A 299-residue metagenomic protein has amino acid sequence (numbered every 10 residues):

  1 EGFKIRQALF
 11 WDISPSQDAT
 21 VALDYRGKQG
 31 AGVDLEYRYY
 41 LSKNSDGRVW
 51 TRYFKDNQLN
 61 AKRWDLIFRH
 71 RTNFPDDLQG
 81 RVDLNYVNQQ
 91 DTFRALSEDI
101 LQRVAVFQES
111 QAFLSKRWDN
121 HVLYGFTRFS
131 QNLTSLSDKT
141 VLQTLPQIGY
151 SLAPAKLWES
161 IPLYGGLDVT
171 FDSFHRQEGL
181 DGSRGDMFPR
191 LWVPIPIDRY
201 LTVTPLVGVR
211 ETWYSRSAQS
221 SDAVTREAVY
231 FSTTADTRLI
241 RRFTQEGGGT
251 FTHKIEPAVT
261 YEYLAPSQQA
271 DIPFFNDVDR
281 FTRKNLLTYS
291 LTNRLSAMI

Functional and structural regions predicted by a protein language model:
E1-I299: Outer-membrane beta-barrel proteins and related beta-barrel translocases across Gram-negative bacteria
